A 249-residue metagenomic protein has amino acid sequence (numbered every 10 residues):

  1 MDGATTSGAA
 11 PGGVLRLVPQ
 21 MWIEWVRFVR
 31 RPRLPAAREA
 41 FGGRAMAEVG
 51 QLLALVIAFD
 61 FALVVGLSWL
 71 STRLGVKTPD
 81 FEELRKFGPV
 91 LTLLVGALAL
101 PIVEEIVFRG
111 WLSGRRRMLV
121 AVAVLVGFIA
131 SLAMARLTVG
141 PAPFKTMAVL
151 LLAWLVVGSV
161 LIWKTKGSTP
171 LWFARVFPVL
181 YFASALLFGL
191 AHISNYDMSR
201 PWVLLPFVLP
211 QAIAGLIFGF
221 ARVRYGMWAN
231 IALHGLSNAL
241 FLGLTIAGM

Functional and structural regions predicted by a protein language model:
M1-A4, E39, P89, L93 (+2 more regions): Polyanion-binding and phosphate-handling cores
M1-L53: N-terminal juxtamembrane cytosolic/stromal segments of multi-pass membrane proteins
V18-M21, W25, V29-R33, G66 (+6 more regions): Hydrophobic alpha-helical segments of integral membrane proteins, encompassing both true transmembrane helices
L52-I57, L93, A97, V203-L204: Residue-level signature of transmembrane alpha-helical cores of multipass secondary-active transporters and flippases
V56-R73: Alpha-helical transmembrane segments of multi-pass membrane proteins
G75-P89: Perimembrane loop-to-helix junctions flanking transmembrane segments
R85-T92, R175-V179: Membrane-interfacial loop-to-helix junctions in multi-pass transporters
G96-M249: Transmembrane helix-loop-helix hairpins at the membrane interface of multi-pass integral membrane proteins
